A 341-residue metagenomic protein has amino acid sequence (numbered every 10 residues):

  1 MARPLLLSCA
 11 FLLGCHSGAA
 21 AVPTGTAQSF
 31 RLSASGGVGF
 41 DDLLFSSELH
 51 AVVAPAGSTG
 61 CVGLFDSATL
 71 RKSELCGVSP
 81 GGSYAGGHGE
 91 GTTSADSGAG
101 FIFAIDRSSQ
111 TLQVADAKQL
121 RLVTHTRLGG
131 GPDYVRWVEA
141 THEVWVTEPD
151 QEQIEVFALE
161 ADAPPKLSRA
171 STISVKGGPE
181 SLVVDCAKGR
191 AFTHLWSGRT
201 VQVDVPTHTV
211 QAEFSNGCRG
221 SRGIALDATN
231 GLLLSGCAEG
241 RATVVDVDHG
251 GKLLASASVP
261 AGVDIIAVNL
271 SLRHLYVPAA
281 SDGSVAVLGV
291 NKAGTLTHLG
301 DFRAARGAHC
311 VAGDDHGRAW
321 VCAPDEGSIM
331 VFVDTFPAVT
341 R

Functional and structural regions predicted by a protein language model:
P4-G14: Bacterial N-terminal signal peptides
C15-R341: Predominantly soluble domains enriched in secretory-pathway, periplasmic, or organellar proteins
